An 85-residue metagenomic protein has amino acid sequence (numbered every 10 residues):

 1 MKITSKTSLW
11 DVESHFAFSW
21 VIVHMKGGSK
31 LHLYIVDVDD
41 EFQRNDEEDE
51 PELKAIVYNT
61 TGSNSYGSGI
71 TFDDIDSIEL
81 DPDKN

Functional and structural regions predicted by a protein language model:
K2-N85: Conserved RNA-binding domains used in RNP assembly and mRNA/RNA metabolism
